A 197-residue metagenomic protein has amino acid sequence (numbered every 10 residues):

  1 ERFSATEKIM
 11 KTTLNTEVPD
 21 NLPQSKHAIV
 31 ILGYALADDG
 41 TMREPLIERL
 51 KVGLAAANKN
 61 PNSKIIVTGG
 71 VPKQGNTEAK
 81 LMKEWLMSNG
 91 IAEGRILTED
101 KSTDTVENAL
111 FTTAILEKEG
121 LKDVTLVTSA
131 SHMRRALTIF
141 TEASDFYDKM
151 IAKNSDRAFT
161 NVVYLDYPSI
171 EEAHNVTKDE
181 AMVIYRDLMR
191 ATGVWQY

Functional and structural regions predicted by a protein language model:
E1-A28, L32-A35, M87-N89, E93 (+2 more regions): Extended hydrophobic blocks
I31-N62, I66-L86: Membrane-embedded segments
L32, T68, E99-K101, T128-S129: Short His-Asn-centered micro-motif
D39, G75-N76, T105-N108, R134-A136: Extracytoplasmic/secreted cell-surface and envelope-processing proteins
D39-L46, T98, N175, D179: Short beta-strand elements at the ligand-binding edges of bilobed clamshell
I47, S102, V106, L110 (+1 more regions): Glycine-rich phosphate-binding loop at the start of an alpha helix
K64-I66, L97, T125: A structural signal for isolated positions on well-ordered beta-strands in alpha/beta enzyme cores
G70-V71, I96-V106: Short beta->alpha junction loops
